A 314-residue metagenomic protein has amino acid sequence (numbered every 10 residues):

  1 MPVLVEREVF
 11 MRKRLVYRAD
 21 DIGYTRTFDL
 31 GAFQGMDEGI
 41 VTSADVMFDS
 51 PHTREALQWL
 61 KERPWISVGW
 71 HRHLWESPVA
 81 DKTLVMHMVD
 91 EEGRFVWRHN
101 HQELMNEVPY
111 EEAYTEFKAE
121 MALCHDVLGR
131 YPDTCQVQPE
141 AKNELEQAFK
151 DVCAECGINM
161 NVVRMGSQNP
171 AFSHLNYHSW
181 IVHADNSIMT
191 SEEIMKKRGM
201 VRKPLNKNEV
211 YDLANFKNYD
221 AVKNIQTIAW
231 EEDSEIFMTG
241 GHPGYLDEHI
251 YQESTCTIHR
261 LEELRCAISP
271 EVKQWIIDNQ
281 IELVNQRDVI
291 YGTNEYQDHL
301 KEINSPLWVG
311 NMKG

Functional and structural regions predicted by a protein language model:
V3-V16, R26-S43, M47-I66, H73 (+3 more regions): Terminal accessory/targeting
A19-G23: DG-centered beta-turn motif at the end of beta-strands
P132-V137: N-terminal glycine-rich phosphate/adenylate-binding segment common to multiple enzyme folds
E140: A short glycine-/small-residue-rich loop at the edge of a beta-strand within enzyme catalytic domains
